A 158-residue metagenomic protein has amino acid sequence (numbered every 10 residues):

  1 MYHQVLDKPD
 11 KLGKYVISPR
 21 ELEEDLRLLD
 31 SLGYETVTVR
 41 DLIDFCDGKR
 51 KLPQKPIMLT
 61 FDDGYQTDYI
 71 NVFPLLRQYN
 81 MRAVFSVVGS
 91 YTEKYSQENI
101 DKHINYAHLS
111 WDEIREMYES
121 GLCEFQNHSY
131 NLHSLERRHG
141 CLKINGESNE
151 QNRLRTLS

Functional and structural regions predicted by a protein language model:
V5-L6, K55-I57, R77-S158: Metal-dependent polysaccharide deacetylase catalytic core of the NodB/CE4 family, i.e., the active-site-bearing domain
D7-L12: Short, solvent-exposed loop/turn elements at domain surfaces
I17-K51: C-terminal domain-boundary segment and adjacent tail
E21, L26-L28, L75-Q78, E116: Alpha-helical scaffold elements within enzyme catalytic domains, especially in hydrolases
E21-E24, D41, T67, N71 (+2 more regions): Extracytoplasmic/secreted proteins, especially bacterial periplasmic and envelope-associated proteins
Q54, T60, D68-N71: Membrane-embedded segments
